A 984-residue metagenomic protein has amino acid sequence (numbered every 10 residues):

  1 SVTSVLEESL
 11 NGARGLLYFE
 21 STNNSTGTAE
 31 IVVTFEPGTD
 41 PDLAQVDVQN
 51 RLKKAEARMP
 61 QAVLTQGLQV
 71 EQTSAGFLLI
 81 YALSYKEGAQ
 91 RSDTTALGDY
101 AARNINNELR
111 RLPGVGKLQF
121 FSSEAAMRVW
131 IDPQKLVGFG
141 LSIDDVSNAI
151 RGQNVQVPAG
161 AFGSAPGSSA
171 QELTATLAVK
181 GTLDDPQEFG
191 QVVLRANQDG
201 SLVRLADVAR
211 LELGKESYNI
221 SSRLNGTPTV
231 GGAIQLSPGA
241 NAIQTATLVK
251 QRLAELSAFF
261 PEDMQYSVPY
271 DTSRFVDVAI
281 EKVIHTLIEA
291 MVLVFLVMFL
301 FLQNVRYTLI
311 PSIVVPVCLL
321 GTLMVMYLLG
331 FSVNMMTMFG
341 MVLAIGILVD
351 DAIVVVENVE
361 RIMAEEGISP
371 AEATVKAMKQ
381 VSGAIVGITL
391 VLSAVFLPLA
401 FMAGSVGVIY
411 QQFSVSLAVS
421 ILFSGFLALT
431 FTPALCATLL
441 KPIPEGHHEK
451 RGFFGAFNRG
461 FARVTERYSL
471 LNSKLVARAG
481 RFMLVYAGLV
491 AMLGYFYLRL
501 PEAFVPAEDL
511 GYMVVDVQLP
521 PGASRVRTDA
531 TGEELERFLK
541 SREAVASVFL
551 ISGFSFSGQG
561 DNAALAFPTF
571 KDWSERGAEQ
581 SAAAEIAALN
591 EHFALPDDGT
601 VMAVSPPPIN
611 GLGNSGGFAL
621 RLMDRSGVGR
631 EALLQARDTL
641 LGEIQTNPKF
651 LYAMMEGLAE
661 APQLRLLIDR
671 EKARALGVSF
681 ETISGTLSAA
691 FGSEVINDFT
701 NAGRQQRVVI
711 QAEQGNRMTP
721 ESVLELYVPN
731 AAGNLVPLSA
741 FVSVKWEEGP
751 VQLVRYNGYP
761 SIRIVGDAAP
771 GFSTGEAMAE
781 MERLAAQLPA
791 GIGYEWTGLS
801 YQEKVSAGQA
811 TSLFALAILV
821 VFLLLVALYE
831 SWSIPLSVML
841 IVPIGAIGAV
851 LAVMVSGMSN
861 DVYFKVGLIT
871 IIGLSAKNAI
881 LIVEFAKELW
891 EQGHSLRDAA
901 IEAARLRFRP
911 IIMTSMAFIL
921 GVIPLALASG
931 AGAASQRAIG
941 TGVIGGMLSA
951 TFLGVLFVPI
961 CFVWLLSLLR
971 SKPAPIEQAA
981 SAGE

Functional and structural regions predicted by a protein language model:
S1-M291, F301, V408, S574 (+3 more regions): Membrane-proximal extracytoplasmic
S1-R58, A62-T65, T95-S123, D144 (+7 more regions): Extracytoplasmic/periplasmic
L16-L17, K53-A62, Y327, F331 (+5 more regions): Transmembrane helices with small-residue packing motifs
L224, D277-L293, V415, V805-V820 (+1 more regions): N-terminal membrane-entry
Q265, V292-F301, V305-R361, F401 (+6 more regions): Hydrophobic transmembrane alpha-helices and their membrane-interface caps in long multi-pass transport proteins
P269, V276, I280, I284 (+5 more regions): Helix-loop junctions and hydrophobic alpha-helical segments within the transmembrane domains of large membrane
I345-V359, V381-F401, V408-F454, A566 (+5 more regions): Transmembrane alpha-helices and their membrane-interface boundaries in multi-pass membrane transporters and channels
V381, G452-F504, R905: Signature of alpha-helical transmembrane segments and their immediate interfacial
